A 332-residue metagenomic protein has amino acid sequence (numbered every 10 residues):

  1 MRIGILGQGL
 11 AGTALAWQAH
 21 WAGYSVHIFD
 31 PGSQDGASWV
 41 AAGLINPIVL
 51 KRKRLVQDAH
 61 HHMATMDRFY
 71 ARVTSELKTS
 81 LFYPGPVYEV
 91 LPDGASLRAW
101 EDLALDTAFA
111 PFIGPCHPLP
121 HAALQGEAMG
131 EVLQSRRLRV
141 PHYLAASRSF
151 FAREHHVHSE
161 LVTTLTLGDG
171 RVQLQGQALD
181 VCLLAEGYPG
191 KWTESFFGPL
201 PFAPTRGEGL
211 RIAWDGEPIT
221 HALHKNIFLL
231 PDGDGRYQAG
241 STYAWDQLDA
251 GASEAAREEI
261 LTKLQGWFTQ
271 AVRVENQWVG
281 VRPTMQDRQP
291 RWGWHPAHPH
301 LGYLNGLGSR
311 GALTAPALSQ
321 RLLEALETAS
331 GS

Functional and structural regions predicted by a protein language model:
M1-A11: Beta1/beta-strand and adjacent pyrophosphate-binding region of the FAD-binding site in flavoprotein oxidoreductases
I3-I5, V26, Y237: Conserved hydrophobic helix-helix packing surfaces used for dimerization/oligomerization
A11-A22, P31, W39, L44 (+3 more regions): Active-site substrate-recognition segment that forms the wall of the catalytic cavity or substrate channel
G43-G126: Dinucleotide-binding Rossmann-like beta1-alpha1 core, especially the glycine-rich loop that anchors the ADP
K53-T65, G130-A146, G251-A256, L313-T314: Short beta-strand to alpha-helix junction loop
E131-Q177, V181, A185, G190: Helical element adjacent to the flavin cofactor pocket in flavoenzyme catalytic cores
N276-S332: C-terminal catalytic lobe of FAD-dependent flavoproteins
